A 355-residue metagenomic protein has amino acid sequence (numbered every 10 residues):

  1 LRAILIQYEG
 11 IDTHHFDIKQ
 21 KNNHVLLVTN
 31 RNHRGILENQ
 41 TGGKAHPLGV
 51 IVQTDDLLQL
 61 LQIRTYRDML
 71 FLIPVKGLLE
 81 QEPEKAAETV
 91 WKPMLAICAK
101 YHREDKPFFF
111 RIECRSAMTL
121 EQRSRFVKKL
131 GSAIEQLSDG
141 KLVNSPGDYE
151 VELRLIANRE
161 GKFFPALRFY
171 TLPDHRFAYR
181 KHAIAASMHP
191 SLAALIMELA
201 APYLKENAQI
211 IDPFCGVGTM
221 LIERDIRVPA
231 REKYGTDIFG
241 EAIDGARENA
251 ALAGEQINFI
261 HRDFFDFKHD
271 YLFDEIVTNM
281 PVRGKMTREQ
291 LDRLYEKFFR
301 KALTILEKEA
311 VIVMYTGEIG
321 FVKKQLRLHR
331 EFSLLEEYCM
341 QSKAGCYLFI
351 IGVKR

Functional and structural regions predicted by a protein language model:
L1-P47, V52-L61, A117-E121, E150 (+1 more regions): Class I S-adenosyl-L-methionine-dependent methyltransferase catalytic core
R2, E38, L58, K76 (+7 more regions): Generic detector of well-ordered alpha-helical segments enriched in charged/polar residues, highlighting helical
E9-I11, H46-K100: Conserved AdoMet
K19-K21, T65-F71, E104, G147 (+1 more regions): Solvent-exposed loop and beta-edge segments used for protein-protein assembly and interaction
G35-I36, V50, T89-K162: N-terminal auxiliary segments of SAM/dcSAM-dependent transferases
